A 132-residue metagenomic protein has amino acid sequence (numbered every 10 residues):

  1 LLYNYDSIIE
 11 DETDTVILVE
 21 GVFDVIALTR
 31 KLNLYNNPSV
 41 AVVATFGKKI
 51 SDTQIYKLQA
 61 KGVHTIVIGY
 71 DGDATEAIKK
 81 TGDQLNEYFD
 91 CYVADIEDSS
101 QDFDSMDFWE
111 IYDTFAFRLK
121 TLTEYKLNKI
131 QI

Functional and structural regions predicted by a protein language model:
L1-T13: Glycine-/acidic-rich phosphate or pyrophosphate-binding loops and their flanking alpha/beta elements
T13-D14, V25-I132: TOPRIM fold recognition
V19-G21: Helix N-cap/beta->alpha junction signal
